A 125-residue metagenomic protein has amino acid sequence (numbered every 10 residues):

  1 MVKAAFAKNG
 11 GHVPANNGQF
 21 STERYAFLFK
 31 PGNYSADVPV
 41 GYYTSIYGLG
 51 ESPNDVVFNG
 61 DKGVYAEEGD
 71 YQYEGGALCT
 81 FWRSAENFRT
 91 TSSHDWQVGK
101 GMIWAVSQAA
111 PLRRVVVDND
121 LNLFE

Functional and structural regions predicted by a protein language model:
M1, E51-S52: Short, solvent-exposed coil/turn linker segments
K3-T22, L28-Y47, V57-P111: Extracellular beta-strand-rich solenoid/capping regions of secreted or surface-exposed proteins that bind or remodel
P31-G32, D118-D120: Short, flexible beta-strand-to-coil junctions
P53, R89-S92, N119, F124: Residues in short coils/turns that link rungs of repeat/solenoid architectures in beta-rich domains
